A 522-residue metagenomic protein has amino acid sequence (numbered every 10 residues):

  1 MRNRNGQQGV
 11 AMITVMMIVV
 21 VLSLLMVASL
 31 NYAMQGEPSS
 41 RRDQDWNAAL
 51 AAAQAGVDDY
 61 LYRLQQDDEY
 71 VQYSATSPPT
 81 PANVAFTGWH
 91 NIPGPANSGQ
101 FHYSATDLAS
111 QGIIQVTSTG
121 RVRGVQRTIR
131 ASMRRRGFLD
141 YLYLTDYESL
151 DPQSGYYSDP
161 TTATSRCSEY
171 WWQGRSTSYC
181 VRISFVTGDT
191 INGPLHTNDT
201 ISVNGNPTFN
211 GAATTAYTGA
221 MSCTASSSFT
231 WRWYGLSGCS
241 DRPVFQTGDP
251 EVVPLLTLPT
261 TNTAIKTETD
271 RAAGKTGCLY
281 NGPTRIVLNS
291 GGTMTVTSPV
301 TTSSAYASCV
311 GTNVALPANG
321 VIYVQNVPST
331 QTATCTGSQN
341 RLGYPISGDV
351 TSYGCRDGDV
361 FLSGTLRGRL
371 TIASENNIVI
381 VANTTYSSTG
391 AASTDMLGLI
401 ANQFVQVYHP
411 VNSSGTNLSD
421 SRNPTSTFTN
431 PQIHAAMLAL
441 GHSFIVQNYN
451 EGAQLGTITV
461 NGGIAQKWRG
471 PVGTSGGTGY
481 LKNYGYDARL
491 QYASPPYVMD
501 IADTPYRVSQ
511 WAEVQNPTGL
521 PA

Functional and structural regions predicted by a protein language model:
R2-T197, L520-A522: Beta-strand/loop motifs with alternating small/hydrophobic and polar/acidic residues, enriched in the first structured
N91-Q100, A105-Q115, D140-Y141, T145-V381 (+2 more regions): C-terminal globular interaction/adhesion domains in large, modular proteins
